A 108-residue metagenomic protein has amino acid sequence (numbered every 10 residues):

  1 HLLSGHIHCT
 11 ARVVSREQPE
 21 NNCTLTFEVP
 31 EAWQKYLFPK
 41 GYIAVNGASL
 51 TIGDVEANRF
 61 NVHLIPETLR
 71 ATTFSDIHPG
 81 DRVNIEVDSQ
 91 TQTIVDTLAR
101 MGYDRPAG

Functional and structural regions predicted by a protein language model:
H1-G108: Structural preference for solvent-exposed beta-strand-turn elements and adjacent flexible terminal/loop segments within
